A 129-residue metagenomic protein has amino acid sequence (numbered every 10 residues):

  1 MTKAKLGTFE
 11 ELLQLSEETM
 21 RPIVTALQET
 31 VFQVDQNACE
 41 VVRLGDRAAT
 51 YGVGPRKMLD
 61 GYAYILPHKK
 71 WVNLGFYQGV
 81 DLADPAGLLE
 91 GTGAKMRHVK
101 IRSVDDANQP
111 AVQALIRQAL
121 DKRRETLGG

Functional and structural regions predicted by a protein language model:
M1-G129: Charge-dense, helix-prone N-terminal extensions
